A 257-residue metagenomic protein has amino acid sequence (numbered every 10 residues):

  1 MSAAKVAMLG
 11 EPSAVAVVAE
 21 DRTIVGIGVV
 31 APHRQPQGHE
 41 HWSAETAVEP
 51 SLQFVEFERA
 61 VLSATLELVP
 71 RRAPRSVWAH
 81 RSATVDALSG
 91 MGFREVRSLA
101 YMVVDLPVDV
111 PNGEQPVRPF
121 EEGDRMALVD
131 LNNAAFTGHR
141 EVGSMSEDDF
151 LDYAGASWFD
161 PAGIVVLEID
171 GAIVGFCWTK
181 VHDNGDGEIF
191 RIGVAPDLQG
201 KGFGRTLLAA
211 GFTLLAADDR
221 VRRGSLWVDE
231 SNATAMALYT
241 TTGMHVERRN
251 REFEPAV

Functional and structural regions predicted by a protein language model:
M1-A7, F136-D152: Conserved GNAT-fold acetyl-CoA-binding loop/helix
S2-L66, I169, C177-G187: Conserved donor-binding loop and adjoining core beta-sheet/short helix segment in diverse acyl/aminoacyl transferases
R34, V48-Q115, R251-P255: Acyl-donor-binding surface of acyltransferase catalytic domains
E45-S51, A195, Q199, D229: Residue-level recognition of the GNAT/N-acetyltransferase active site
Q53-E67, V194-P196, G200-L215, M236-T241: Conserved acetyl-CoA-binding loop-helix of GNAT-fold acetyltransferases
V69-H80, L215-W227: Conserved GNAT acetyl-CoA-binding A-motif
P116-D130: A short beta-loop-alpha structural element at the N-terminal edge of CoA-dependent acyl/N-acetyltransferase catalytic
G143, D149, Y153-T206: Glycine/small-residue-rich hydrophobic helix-like segments
